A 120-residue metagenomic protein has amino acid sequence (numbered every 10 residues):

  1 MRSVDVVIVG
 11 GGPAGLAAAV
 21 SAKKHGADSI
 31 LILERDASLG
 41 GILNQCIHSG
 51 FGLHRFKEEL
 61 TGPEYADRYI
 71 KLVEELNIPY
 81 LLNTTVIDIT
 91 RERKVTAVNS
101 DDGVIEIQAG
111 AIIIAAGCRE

Functional and structural regions predicted by a protein language model:
M1-V9, D67-E120: FAD-binding core/adjacent interface of flavoenzyme oxidoreductases
V4-R68, L72, L76: Beta1-alpha1 glycine-rich phosphate/pyrophosphate-binding loop at the start of Rossmann-like nucleotide-binding domains
